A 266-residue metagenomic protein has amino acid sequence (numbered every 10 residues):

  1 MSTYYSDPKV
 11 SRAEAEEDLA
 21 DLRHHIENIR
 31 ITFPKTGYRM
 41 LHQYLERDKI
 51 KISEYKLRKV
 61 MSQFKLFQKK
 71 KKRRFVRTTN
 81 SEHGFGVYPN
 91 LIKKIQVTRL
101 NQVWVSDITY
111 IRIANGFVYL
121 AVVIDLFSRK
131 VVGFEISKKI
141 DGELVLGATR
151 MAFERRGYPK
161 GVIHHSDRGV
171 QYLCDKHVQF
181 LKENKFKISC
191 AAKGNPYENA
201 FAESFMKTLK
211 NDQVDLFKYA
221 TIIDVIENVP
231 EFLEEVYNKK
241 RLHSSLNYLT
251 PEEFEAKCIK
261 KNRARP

Functional and structural regions predicted by a protein language model:
S2-R99, N195, T250-N262: Basic, flexible linker segments flanking DNA-binding modules in nucleic acid-interacting mobile-element proteins
Y4, I26, L41, L57 (+12 more regions): Mobile genetic element proteins and their domesticated derivatives, centered on retroelements and DNA transposons
R12, K182-F186, T208-P266: C-terminal domain-tail junction helix/linker
A13, E17, T78-T79, S166-R168 (+4 more regions): RNase H-like two-metal-ion nuclease catalytic core shared by retroviral integrases and related mobile-element nucleases
R58-S62, R150-E154, Q179, E203 (+4 more regions): Generic alpha-helical structural context detector
K93-V132, K138: An active-site-proximal beta-strand-loop segment
G116, F134-G157, L173: Active-site beta-loop-alpha junctions of metal-dependent nucleic acid enzymes, especially the RNase H-like/DDE
K130-F134, I188-A191, D215-L216: Short small-residue beta-strand/loop micro-motif enriched in glycine and branched aliphatics
